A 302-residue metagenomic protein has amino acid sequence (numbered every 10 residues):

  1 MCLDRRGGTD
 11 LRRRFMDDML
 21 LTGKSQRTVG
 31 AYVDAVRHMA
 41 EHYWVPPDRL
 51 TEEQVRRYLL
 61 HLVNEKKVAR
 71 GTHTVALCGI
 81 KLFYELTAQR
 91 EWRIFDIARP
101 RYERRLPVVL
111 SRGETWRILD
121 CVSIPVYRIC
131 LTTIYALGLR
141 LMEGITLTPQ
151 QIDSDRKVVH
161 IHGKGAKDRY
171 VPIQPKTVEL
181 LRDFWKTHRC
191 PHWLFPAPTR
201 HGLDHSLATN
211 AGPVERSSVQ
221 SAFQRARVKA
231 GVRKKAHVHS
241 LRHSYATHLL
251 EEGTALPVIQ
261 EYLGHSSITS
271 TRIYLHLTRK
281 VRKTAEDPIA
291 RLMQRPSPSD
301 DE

Functional and structural regions predicted by a protein language model:
M1-E302: Conserved catalytic core of the tyrosine transesterase superfamily
